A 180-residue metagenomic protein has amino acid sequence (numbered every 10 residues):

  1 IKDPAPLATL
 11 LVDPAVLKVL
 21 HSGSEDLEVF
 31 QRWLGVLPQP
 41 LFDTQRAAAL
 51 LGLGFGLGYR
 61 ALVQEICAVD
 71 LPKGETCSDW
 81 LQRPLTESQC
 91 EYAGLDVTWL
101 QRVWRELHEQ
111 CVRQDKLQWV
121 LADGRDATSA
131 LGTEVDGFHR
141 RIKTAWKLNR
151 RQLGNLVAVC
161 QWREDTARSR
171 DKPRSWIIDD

Functional and structural regions predicted by a protein language model:
I1-Q110: Conserved DEDDh/DEDDy metal-dependent 3′-5′ exonuclease domain
E87-C160, K172-D180: Mixed-charge, glycine-rich, non-catalytic linkers/tails in nucleic-acid processing enzymes
R163: Short acidic-hydrophobic catalytic motif
